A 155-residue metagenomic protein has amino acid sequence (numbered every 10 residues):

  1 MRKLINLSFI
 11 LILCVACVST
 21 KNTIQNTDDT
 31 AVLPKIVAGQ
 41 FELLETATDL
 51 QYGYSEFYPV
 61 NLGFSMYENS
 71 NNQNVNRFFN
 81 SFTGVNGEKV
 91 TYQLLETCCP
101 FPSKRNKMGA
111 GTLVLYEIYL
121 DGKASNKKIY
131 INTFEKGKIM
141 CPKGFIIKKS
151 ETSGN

Functional and structural regions predicted by a protein language model:
R2-I10: Sec-dependent signal peptide recognition, specifically the positively charged N-region followed immediately by
C14-A16: C-terminal motif of bacterial Sec signal peptides marking the signal peptidase cleavage site
V18-K21: Bacterial signal peptide processing site
N26-A47: Post-signal peptide N-terminal segment of mature Sec-exported envelope proteins
F41-M66: Post-signal-peptide N-terminal segment of Sec-exported extracytoplasmic proteins
V60-T97: Short, non-transmembrane alpha-helical segments in secretory-pathway proteins
E96-R105: A cross-family detector of function-defining hotspots
N106-E151: Short, compact, well-ordered microdomains
